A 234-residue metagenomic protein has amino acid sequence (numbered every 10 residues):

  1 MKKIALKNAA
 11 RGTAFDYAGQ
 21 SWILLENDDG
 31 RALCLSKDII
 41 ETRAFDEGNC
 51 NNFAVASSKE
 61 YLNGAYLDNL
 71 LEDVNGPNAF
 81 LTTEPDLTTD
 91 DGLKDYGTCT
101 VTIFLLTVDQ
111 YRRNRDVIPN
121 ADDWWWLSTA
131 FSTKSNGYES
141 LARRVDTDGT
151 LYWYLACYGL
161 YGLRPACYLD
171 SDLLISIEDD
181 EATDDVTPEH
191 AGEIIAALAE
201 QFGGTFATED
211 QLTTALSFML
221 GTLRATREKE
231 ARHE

Functional and structural regions predicted by a protein language model:
M1, R227-E234: Short intrinsically disordered terminal tails
M1-A191, A225: Collagenous Gly-X-Y triple-helix signature in extracellular proteins
L87, M219-E230: Short, leucine/isoleucine-rich alpha-helical interaction segments at C-terminal helix-coil junctions
V186-G203: N-terminal acidic leader/helix
I194-A199, L212-L220: An amphipathic alpha-helical micro-motif enriched in hydrophobic residues with embedded/adjacent acidic residues
F202-D210: Charged, low-complexity interaction regions
